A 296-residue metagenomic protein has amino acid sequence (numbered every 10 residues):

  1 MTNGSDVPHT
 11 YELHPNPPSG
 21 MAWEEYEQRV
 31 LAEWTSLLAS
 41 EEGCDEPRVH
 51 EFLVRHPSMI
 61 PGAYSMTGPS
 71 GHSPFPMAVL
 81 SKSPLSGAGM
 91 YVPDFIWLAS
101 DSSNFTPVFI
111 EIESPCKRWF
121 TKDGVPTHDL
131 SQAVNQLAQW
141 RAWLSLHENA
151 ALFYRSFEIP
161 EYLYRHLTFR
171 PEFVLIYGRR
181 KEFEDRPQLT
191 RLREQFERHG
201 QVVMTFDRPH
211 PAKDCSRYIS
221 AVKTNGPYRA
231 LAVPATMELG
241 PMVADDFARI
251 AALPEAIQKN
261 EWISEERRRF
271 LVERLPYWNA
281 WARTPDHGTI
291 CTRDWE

Functional and structural regions predicted by a protein language model:
M1-E296: Charged, terminal alpha-helix-loop-beta segments that serve as non-catalytic nucleic-acid engagement and/or assembly
